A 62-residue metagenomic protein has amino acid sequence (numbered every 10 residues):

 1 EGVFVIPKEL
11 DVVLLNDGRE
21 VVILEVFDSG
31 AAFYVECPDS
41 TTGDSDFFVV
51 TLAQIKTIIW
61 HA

Functional and structural regions predicted by a protein language model:
G2-H61: Basic/aromatic-rich interaction segments and small domains that mediate binding to polyanionic partners
